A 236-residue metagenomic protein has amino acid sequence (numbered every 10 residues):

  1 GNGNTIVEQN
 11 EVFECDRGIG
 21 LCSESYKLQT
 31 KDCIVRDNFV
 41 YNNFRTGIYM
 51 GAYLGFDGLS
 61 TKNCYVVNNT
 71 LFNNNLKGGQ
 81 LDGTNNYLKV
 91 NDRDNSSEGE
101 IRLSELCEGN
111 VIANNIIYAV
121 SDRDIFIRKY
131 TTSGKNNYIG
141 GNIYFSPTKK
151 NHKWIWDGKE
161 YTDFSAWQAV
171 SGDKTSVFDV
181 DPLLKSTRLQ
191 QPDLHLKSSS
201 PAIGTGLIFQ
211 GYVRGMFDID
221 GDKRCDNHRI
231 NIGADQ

Functional and structural regions predicted by a protein language model:
G1, V12, D16-S23, F44-G51 (+3 more regions): Short glycine/acidic-rich loop motifs that flank beta-strands on beta-rich extracellular proteins
G3-G18, Q29-T46, S60-K77, K89 (+3 more regions): Right-handed parallel beta-helix
L28, G58-L59, E105, T131-T132 (+1 more regions): Short, small/polar residue-rich loop motifs at catalytic or cofactor-binding pockets
L76, D122, Y144-N151, L189 (+1 more regions): Acidic glycine-/aspartate-rich tracts in secreted/extracellular proteins
E98-R102, I125-T132, K153-I155, K185-D193 (+1 more regions): Active-site rim elements
T132-T175: Leucine-rich solenoid repeat scaffolds
A166-Q236: C-terminal accessory segments
